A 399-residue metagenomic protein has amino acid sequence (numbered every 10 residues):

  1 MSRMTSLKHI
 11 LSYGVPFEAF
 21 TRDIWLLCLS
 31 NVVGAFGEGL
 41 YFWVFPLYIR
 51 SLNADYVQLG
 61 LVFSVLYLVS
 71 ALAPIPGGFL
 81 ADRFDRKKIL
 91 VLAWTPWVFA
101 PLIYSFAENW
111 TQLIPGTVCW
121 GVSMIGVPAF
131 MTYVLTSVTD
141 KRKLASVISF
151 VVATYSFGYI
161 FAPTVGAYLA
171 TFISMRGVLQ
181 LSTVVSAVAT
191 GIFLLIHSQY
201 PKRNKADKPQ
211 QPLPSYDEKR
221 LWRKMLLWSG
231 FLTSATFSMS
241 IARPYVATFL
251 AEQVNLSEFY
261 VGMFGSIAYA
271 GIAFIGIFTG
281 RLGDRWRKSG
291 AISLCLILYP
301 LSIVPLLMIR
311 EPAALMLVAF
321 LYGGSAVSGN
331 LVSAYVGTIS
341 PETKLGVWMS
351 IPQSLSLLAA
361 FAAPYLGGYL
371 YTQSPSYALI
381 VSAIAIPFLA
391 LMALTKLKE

Functional and structural regions predicted by a protein language model:
S2-T21, Q199-W228: Juxtamembrane intracellular "pre-TM" segments in multi-pass secondary transporters
V32, T111-I125, T233, A314-V327: Hydrophobic core of transmembrane alpha-helices in multi-pass small-molecule transporters, especially MFS/SLC-type
V44-V57, P244-Y260: Short amphipathic helix-loop junctions that connect adjacent transmembrane helices in Major Facilitator Superfamily/SLC
Y67-I75, Y159-I160, Y269-I277, L357-F361: Residue-level signature of mid-helix packing/kink "hotspots" within the transmembrane helices of 12-pass Major
A73-D85, A170, I275-R287, Y371: Helix-to-loop junctions at the C-terminal end of transmembrane segments in multipass secondary transporters
K88-I103, T183, G290-P305: Structural signature of the two symmetry-related core transmembrane helices
V118-Y155: Cytoplasmic helix-loop-helix junction between adjacent transmembrane helices in 12-TM secondary transporters
S289-G329: C-terminal transmembrane helical hairpin of 12-TM major facilitator-type secondary transporters
